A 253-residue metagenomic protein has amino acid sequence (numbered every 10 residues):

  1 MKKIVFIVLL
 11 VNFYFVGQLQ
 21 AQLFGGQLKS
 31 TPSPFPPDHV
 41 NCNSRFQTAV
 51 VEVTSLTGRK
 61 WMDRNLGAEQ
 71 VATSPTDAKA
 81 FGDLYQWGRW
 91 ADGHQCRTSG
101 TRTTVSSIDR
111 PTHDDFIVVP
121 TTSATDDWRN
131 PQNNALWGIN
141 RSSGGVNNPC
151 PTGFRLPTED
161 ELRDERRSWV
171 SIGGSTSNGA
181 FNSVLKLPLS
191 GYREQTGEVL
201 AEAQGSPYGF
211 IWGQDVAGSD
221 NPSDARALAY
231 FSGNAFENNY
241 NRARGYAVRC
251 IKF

Functional and structural regions predicted by a protein language model:
I4-F13: Sec-dependent N-terminal signal peptides
V11-N12, A21, G25, S30 (+3 more regions): Generic detector of low-complexity/intrinsically disordered segments and short hydrophobic N-terminal stretches
F15-Q47, R249-F253: Enriched but not universal
L19, T103, P111-D114, N130 (+1 more regions): Positively charged, low-complexity intrinsically disordered regions
K29-P32, T54, V105-S106: Intrinsically disordered, low-complexity segments enriched in Ser/Pro/Gly/Ala and basic residues
Q47-A49, T54-H94, V118-F253: C-terminal, surface-exposed recognition/capping segments
D83-S99, T103-H113: Glycine-rich, aromatic-lined ligand/substrate-binding cores of catalytic and carbohydrate-binding domains
